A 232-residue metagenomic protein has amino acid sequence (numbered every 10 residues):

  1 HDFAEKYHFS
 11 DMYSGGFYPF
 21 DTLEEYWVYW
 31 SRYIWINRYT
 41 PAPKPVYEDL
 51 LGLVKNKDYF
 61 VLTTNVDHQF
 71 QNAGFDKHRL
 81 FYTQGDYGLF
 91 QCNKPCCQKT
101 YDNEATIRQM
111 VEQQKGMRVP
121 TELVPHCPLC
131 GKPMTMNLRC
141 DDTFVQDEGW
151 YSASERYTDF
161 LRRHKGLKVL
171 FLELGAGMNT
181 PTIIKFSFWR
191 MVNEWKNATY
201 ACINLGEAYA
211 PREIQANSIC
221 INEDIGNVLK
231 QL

Functional and structural regions predicted by a protein language model:
H1-L232: Conserved catalytic alpha/beta core of Sir2/sirtuin-type deacylases, generalized to analogous enzyme cores that bind
